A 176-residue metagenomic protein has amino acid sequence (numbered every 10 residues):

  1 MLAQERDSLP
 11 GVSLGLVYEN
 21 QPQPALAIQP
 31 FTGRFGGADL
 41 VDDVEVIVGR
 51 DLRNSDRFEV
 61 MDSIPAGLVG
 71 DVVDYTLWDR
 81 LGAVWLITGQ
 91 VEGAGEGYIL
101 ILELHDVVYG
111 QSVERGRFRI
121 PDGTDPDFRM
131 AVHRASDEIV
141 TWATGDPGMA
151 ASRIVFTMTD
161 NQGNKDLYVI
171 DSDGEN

Functional and structural regions predicted by a protein language model:
A3-E5: Boundary at the C-terminal end of the N-terminal hydrophobic targeting segment
D7-L77, V91: Short beta-strand->alpha-helix linker/helix-N-cap micro-motif that forms a surface specificity/interaction loop
D71-E138: Amphipathic beta-strand/beta-sheet edge segments enriched in Tyr/Trp
T88, R153-M158, V169: Residue position within the beta-strands of beta-propeller blades
G95-I99, Q162-V169: Structural motif
H133-A151: Structural signature of eukaryotic scaffold interfaces centered on beta-propeller domains
I170-N176: Multi-bladed beta-propeller domains
